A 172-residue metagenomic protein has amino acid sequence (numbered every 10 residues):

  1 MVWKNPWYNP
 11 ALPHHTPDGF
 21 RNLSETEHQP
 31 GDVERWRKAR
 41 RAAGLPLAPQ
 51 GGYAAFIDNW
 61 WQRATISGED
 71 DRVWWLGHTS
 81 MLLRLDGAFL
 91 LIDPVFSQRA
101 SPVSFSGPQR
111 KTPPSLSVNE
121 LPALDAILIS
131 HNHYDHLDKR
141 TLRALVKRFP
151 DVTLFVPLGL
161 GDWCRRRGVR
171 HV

Functional and structural regions predicted by a protein language model:
M1-E120: Metallo-beta-lactamase
W74, F155, V172: General small-molecule cofactor/ligand-binding pocket signal
S104-V156: Active-site metal-binding motif and surrounding structural segment of the metallo-beta-lactamase
P157-D162: Short, polar loop motifs at secondary-structure junctions
C164-V172: Helix-loop-beta element that forms the nucleotide-linked donor phosphate-binding surface in glycosyltransferases
